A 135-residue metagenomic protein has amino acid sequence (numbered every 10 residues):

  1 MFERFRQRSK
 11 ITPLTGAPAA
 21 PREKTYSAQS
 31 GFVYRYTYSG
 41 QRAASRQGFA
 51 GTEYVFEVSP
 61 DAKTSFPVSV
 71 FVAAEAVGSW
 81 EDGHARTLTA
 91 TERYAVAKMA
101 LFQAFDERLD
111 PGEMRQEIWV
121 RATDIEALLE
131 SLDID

Functional and structural regions predicted by a protein language model:
M1-D135: Extended, alpha-helix-rich binding/interface surfaces that flank or overlap catalytic cores and mediate recognition
